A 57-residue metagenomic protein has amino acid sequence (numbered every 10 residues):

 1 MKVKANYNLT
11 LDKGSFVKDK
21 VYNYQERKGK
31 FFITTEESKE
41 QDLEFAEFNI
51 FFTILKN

Functional and structural regions predicted by a protein language model:
K2-K56: Basic/aromatic-rich interaction segments and small domains that mediate binding to polyanionic partners
